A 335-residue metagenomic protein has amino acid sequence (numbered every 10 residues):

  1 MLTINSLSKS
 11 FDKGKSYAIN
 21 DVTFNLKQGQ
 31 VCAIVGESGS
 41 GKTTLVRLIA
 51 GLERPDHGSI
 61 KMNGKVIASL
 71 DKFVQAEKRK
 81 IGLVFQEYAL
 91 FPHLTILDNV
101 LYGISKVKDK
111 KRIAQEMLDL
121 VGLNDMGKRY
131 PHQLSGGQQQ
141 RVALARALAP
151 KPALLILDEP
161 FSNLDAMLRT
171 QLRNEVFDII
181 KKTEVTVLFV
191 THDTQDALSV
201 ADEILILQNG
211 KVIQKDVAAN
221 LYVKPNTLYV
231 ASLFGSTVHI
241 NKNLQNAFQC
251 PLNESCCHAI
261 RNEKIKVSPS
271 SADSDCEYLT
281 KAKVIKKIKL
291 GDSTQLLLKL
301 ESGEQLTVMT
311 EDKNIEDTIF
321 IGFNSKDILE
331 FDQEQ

Functional and structural regions predicted by a protein language model:
C32-A33, L83: Short beta-strand immediately N-terminal to the Walker A/P-loop
V35-E37: The feature captures the beta-strand-to-loop junction immediately N-terminal to the Walker
A50: Helix-to-loop junction immediately C-terminal to a conserved catalytic motif
D56-S59, N209: Conserved coupling/switch loops of ABC nucleotide-binding domains, chiefly the family-specific signature
G58-S69: Conserved ABC transporter NBD signature motif
K80-G82, Q86, L90, T95-N226: ABC ATPase nucleotide-binding domains
F248-Q335: Non-catalytic connector elements of ABC transporters
